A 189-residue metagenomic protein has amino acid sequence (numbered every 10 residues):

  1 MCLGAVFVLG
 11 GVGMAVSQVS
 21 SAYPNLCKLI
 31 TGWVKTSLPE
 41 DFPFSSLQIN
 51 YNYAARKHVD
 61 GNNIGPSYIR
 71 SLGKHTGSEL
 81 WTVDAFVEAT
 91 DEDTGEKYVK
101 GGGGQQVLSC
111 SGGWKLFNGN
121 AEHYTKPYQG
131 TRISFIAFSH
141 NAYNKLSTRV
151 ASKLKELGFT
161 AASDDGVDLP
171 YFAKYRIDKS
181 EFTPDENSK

Functional and structural regions predicted by a protein language model:
M1-C2, V6-F7, G13-M14, R176-K189: Extended non-catalytic scaffolding segments
M1-D41: Non-heme Fe(II)/2-oxoglutarate
C2-A5, G32-W33, L80, F159 (+1 more regions): Intrinsically disordered, compositionally biased terminal peptides
L3, V19, A54, V167-Y171: A general marker of short, structured functional hotspots
F7, G13-V16, T76, Y98 (+1 more regions): Polar low-complexity intrinsically disordered regions enriched in Ser/Thr and small residues
L26, P39-Y128, R132-L146: Catalytic core of non-heme Fe(II) oxygenases with the double-stranded beta-helix
G130-S188: Double-stranded beta-helix
